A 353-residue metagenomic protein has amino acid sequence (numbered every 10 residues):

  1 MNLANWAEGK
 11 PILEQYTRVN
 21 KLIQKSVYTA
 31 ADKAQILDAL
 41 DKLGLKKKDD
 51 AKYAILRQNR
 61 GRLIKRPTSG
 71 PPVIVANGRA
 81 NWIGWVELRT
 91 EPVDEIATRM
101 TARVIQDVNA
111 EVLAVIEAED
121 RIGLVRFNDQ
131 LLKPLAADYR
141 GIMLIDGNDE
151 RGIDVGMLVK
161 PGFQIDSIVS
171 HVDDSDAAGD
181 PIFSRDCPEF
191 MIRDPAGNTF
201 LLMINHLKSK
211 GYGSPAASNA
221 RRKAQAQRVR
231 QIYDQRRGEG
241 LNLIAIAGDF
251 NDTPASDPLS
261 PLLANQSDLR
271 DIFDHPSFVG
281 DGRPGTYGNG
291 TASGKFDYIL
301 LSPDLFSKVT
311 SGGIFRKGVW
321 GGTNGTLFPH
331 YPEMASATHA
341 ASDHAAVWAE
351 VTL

Functional and structural regions predicted by a protein language model:
M1-P134, M143-N148, P332-A335, H339: N-terminal, active-site-proximal structural segment of metallo-dependent hydrolase catalytic domains
V108-V112, A137-R140, A196-F200, E239-I244 (+1 more regions): Loop/turn elements at helix/coil->beta-strand transitions in domains of secreted/extracellular proteins
E119, H206-K208, F250-T253: Catalytic metal-binding/acid-base residues of hydrolase active sites
I122-R126, R151-D154, G211-S214, T253-P258: Extracytoplasmic/secreted cell-surface and envelope-processing proteins
L124-C187: Active-site-adjacent helix-turn-beta-strand microarchitecture at beta-sheet edges that either contains or buttresses
G162-I165, I182-G211, L353: Beta-strand-turn-beta hairpins that frame and shape the catalytic cleft of phosphate-ester-processing enzymes
V169-D176, D180-S184, M191, Q231-I244 (+1 more regions): Metal-dependent phosphoester-hydrolase catalytic domains
P195-Q227, Q231, R237: Metal-dependent phosphoester/phosphodiester hydrolase catalytic core
